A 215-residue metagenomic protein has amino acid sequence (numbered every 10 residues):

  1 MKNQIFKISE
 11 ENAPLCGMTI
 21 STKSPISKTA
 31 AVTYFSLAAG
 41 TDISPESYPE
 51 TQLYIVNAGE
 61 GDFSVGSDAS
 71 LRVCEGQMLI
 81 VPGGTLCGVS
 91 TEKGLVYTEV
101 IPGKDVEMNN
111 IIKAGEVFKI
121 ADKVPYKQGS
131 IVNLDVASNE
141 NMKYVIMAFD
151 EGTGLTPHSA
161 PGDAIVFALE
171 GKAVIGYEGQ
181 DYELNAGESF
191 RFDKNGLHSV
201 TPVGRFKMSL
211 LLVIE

Functional and structural regions predicted by a protein language model:
M1-A31, C74-E75, G94-V96, I101-N141: A short, N-terminal "cap"/entry segment at the start of jelly-roll beta-barrel domains of the cupin/DSBH fold
L15-I20, A31-Y48, G129-N133, K143-A160 (+1 more regions): Conserved short histidine dyad/triad with adjacent acidic residue
K28, G66-S67, G176-Q180, V203: Short strand-coil-strand connectors
P49-G66, P161-E178: Glycine- and acidic-residue-biased ligand/ion/polar-headgroup-sensing regions
N57-A58, C74, L169-E170, N185-A186 (+1 more regions): A cytosolic small-molecule/anion-sensing beta-strand core signal
S67-G84, E178-N195: Short acidic-glycine-tyrosine-enriched beta hairpin
S70, C74, G83-E107, K194-E215: Ligand-binding loop in jelly-roll beta-barrel domains
